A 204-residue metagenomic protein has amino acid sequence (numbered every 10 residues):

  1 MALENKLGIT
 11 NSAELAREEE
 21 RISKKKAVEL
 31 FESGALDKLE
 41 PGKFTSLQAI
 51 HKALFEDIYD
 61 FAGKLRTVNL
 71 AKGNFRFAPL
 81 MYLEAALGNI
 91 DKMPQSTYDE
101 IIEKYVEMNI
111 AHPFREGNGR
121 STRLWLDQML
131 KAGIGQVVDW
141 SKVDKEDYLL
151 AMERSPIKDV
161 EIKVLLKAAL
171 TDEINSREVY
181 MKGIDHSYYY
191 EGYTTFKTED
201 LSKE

Functional and structural regions predicted by a protein language model:
M1-E204: FIC/Doc superfamily catalytic core
